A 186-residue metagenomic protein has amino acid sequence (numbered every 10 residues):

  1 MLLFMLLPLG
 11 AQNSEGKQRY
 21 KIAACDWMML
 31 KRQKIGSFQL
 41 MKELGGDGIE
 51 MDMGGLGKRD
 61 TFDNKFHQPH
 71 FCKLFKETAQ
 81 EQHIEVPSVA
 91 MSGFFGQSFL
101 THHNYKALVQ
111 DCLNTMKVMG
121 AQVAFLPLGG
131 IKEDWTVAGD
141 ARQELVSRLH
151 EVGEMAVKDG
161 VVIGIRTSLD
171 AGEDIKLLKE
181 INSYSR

Functional and structural regions predicted by a protein language model:
F4-Q18: Bacterial Sec-dependent signal peptides at the C-terminal "C-region" and cleavage site
E15-G36: Boundary/entry segment of secreted carbohydrate-active catalytic domains
M28, F62-K65, F94-H103: The substrate-binding groove and active-site-proximal loops of carbohydrate-active enzymes, especially glycoside
L30-E43, F75, H102-T115: Short, acidic/polar
K34-L56, T115-V123: Catalytic domains of carbohydrate-active enzymes, especially glycoside hydrolases
E50, S88-A90, F125, G164: Conserved beta-strand positions in the central sheet of alpha/beta enzyme cores
E50-E77, L128-V137: Glycine-rich, proline-tolerant flexible connector loops at the mouths of alpha/beta enzymes
Q80-Q82, F95-R186: Active-site acidic/histidine proton-transfer and metal-coordination neighborhood in alpha/beta enzyme cores
